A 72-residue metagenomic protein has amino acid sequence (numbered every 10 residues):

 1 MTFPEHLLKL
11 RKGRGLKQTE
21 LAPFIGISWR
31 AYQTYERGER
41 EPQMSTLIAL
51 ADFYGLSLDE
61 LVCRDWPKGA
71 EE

Functional and structural regions predicted by a protein language model:
M1, K12-G13, E41, D52: Short amphipathic helical patch at the helix-1/turn junction of helix-turn-helix
F3-E5, W29, M44-L47: Short alpha-helical elements of helix-turn-helix
E5-F24, A49: Short basic helix-loop element that most often maps to the first helix and adjoining turn of HTH DNA-binding modules
L7, L21-A22, Y32-Y35, L61: Conserved hydrophobic/aromatic packing and binding residues within compact polymer-binding modules
G13, T34, D52, V62-E72: Short, charged recognition helix plus adjacent turn of helix-turn-helix-like nucleic-acid-binding domains
G26, S45-E60: DNA major-groove recognition helix of helix-turn-helix/homeodomain DNA-binding modules
G26-E41: Recognition helix of helix-turn-helix/homeodomain-like DNA-binding domains that insert into the DNA major groove
E39-A49, K68: Short, basic-rich loop-to-helix N-cap that marks the start of a DNA-contacting helix
